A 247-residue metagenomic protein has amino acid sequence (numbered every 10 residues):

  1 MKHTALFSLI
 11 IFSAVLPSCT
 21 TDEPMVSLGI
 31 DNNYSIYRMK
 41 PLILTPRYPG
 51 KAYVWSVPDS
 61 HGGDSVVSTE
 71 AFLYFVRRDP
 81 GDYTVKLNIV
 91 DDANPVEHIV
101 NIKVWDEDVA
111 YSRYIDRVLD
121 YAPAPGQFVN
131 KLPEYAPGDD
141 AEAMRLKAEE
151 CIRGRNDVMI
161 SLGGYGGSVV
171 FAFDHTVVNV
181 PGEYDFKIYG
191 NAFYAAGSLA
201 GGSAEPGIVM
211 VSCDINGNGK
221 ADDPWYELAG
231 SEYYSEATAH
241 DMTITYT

Functional and structural regions predicted by a protein language model:
H3, L9-P41, A93-N101, D106-A110: Bacterial Sec-dependent N-terminal signal peptides
L42-Y48: Aromatic/hydrophobic beta-strand junction motif of beta-rich domains
Y48-V54: Solvent-exposed loop segments of extracellular immunoglobulin-like
S56-F75: Surface-exposed, flexible coil segments in extracellular/virion-facing regions
R77-D82: Surface-exposed, short loops/turns at beta-strand junctions within beta-sandwich domains
K103-G207, I215, P224-T247: A domain-level signal for the mature, folded cores of soluble proteins
S212-N218: Short loop/turn segments immediately following beta-strands, especially the blade-tip and inter-blade linker loops
